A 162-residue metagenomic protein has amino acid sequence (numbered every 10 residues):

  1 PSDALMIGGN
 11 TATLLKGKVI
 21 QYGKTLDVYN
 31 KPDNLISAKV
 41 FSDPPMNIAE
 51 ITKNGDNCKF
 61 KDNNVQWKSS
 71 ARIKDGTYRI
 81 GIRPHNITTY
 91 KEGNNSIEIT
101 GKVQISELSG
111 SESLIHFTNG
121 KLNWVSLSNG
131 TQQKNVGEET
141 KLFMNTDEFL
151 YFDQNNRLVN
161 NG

Functional and structural regions predicted by a protein language model:
P1-S2, K16: The feature captures the ABC ATPase H-loop/switch
A4-G8, N30, V40: Hydrophobic Walker B segment
G9, K16, Q154: Short, conserved catalytic or interaction motifs in soluble domains
T13-L14, I82: Catalytic metal- and UDP-sugar-binding loop of GT-A-like glycosyltransferases, i.e., residues flanking the conserved
L14, V19-K24, N30-K31: ABC ATPase "signature
M46-I48, D56-G162: Non-catalytic connector elements of ABC transporters
